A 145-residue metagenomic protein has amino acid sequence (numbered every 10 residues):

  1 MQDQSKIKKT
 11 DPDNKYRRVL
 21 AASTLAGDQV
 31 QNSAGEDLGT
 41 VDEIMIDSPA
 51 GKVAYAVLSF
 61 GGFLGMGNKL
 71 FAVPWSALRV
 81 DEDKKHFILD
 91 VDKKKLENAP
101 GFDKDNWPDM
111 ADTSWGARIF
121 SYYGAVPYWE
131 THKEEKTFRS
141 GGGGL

Functional and structural regions predicted by a protein language model:
M1-L145: Peripheral interaction segments used for macromolecular assembly
